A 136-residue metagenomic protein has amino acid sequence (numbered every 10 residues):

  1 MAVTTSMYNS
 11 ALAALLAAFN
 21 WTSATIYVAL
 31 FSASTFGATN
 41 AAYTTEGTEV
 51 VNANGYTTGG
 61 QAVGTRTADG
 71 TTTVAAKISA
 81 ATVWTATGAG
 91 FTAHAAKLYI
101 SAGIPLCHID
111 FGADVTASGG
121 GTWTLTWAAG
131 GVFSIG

Functional and structural regions predicted by a protein language model:
M1-H94, I100-G136: Small cysteine-rich, disulfide-bonded extracellular modules of the LU/uPAR three-finger superfamily and closely related
